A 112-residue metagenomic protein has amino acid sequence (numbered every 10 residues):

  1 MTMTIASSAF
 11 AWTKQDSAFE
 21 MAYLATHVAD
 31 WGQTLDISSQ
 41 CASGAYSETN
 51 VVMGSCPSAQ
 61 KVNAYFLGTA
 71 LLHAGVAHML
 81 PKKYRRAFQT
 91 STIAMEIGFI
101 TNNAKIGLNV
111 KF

Functional and structural regions predicted by a protein language model:
M1-A22, W31-S39, H78-F112: Replace "edges of transmembrane helices
A18, N63-A64: Short alpha-helical interface patches
H27, Q60, F99-I100: Intrinsic disorder/low-complexity signature
H27-D30, Y65-A74: Core segments of transmembrane alpha-helices that mediate helix-helix packing or line hydrophobic substrate/ligand
A42: Extracellular/luminal beta-rich ligand-recognition and adhesion surfaces characterized by aromatic-Gly/Pro-enriched
A45-V62: Juxtamembrane helix-capping/reentrant segments at transmembrane boundaries
